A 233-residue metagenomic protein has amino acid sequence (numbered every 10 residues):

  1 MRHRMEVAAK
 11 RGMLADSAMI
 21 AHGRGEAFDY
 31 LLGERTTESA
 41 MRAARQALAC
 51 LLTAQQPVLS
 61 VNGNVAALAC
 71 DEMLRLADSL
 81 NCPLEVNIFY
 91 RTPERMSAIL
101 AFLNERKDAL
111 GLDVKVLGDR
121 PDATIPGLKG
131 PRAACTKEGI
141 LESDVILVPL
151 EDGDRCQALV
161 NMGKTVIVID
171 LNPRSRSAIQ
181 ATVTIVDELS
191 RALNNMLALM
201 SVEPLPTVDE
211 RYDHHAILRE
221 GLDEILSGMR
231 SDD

Functional and structural regions predicted by a protein language model:
M1-P83, Y212-D233: Electropositive, gly/pro-rich neighborhoods at or near active sites that engage anionic ligands
T53, L141-E142: Alpha-helix C-terminal capping/helix-to-coil transition sites in glycosyltransferase folds
N62-D71, Y90-E94, E151-D154: Gly/Ser/Thr-rich loops at beta-strand to alpha-helix junctions that form or flank small-molecule/cofactor-binding
R75, S79-R132: Long, charge-dense
Y90-R95, P173-S177, A192-L193: Short gly/pro/ser/thr-enriched loop/turn and capping motifs at secondary-structure boundaries
D122-L141, L147-D154: Active-site glycine-rich loop that binds ribose-phosphate moieties when present
G153-R174: A short, gly/pro- and small-residue-rich
R176-D233: C-terminal functional extensions of proteins
